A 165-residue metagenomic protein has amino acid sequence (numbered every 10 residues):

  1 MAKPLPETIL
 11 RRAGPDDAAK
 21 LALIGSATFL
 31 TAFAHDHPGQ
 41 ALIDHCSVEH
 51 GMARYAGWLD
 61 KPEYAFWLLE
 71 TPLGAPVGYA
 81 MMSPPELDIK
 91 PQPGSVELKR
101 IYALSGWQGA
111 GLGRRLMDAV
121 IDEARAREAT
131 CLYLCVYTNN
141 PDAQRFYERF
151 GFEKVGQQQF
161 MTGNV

Functional and structural regions predicted by a protein language model:
K3-T8, R12-A18, A22-D36, A41-G106 (+3 more regions): Acetyl-CoA-dependent GNAT
P4, T130, C135-Y137: N-terminal beta-strand motif that seeds the catalytic metal site of vicinal oxygen chelate
F29, W107, F146-Y147, F152: Conserved hydrophobic/aromatic "anchor" residues that stabilize well-ordered secondary structure elements
P85-L87, Y133-V136, E148, E153-V165: Conserved catalytic-core motifs of GNAT/GCN5-like acyltransferases
A103, Y137-T138: Short amphipathic helical patch at the helix-1/turn junction of helix-turn-helix
A110: Flexible nucleotide-binding loop
L116, N140-A143: Conserved short alpha-helix immediately C-terminal to the canonical SAM/SAH-binding motif I of Rossmann-like
